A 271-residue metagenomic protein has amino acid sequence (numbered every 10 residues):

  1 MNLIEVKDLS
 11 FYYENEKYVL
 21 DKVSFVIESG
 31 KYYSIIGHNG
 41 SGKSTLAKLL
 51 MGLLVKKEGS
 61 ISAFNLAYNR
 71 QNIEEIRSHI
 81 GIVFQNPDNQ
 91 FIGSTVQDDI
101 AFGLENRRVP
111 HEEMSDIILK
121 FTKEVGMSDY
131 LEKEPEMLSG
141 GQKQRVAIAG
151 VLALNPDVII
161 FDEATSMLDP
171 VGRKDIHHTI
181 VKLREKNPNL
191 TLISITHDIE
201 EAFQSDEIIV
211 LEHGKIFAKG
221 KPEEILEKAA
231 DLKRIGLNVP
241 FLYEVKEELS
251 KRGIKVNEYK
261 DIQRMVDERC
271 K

Functional and structural regions predicted by a protein language model:
I36-H38: The feature captures the beta-strand-to-loop junction immediately N-terminal to the Walker
M51: Helix-to-loop junction immediately C-terminal to a conserved catalytic motif
G59-Y68, I76: Conserved ABC transporter NBD signature motif
E112-D129: Conserved ABC ATPase "signature" region
E134-L138, Q142: Conserved ABC ATPase signature
I159-D162: Catalytic Walker B motif of ABC-type/P-loop ATPase nucleotide-binding domains
